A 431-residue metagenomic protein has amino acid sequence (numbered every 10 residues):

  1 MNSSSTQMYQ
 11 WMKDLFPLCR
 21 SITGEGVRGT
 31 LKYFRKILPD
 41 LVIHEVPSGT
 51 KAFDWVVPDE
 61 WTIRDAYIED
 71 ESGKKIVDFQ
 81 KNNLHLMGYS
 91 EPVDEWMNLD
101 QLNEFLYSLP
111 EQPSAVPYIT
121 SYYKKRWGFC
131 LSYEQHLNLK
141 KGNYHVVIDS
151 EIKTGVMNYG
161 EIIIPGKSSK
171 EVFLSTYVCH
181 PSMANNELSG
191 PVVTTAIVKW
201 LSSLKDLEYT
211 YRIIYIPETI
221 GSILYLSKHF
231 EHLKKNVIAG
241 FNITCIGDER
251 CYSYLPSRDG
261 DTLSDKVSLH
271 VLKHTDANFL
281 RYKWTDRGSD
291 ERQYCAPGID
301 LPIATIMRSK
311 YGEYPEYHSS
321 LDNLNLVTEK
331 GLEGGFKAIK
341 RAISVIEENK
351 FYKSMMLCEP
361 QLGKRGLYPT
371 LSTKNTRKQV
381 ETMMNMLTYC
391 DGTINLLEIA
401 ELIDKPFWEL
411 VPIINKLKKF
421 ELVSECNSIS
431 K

Functional and structural regions predicted by a protein language model:
M1-K431: N-terminal hydrophobic/helix-forming segments and targeting peptides
